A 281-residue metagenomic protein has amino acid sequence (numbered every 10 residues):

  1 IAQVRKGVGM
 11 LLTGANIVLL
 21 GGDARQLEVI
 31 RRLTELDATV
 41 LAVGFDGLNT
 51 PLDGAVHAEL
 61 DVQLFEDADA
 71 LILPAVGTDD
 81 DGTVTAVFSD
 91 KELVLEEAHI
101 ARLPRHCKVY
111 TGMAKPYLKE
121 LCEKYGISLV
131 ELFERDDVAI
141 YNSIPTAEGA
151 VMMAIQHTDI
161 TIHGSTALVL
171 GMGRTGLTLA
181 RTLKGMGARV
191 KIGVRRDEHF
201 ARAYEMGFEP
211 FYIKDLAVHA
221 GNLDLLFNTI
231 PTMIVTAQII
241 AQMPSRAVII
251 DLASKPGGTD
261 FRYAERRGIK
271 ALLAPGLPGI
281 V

Functional and structural regions predicted by a protein language model:
I1-G9: Short, Lys/Arg-enriched N-terminal segments with co-localized hydrophobic residues within the first ~10-30 amino acids
G9-L12, L73-H163, A274, I280: Glycine/serine-rich phosphate-binding loop and adjoining beta1-alpha1 elements at the start of nucleotide-handling
L11-Q63: N-terminal glycine-/charge-rich "phosphate-binding" loop or analogous flexible N-terminal tail
I17-L27, H163-L183: Glycine-rich adenosine-cofactor-binding loop
D23, D46, M113-K115, R195-R196 (+1 more regions): Residues in the short beta-alpha loop(s) of Rossmann-like NAD(P)-binding domains
L36-L52, M186-M206: NAD(P)-binding Rossmann-fold cofactor-contacting core
E59-V62, V76-D80, V94-H106, M206-G279: Rossmann-like adenosine-cofactor binding region
